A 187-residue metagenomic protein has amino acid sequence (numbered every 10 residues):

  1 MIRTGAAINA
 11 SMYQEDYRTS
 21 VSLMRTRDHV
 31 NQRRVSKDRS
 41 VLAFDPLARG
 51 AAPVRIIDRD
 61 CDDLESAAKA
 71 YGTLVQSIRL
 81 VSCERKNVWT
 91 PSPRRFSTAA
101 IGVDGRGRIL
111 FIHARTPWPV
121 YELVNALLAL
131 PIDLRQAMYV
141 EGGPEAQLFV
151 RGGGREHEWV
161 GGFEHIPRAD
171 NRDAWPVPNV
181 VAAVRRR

Functional and structural regions predicted by a protein language model:
M1-R187: Gly/Ser/Thr/Pro-rich low-complexity, intrinsically disordered segments
